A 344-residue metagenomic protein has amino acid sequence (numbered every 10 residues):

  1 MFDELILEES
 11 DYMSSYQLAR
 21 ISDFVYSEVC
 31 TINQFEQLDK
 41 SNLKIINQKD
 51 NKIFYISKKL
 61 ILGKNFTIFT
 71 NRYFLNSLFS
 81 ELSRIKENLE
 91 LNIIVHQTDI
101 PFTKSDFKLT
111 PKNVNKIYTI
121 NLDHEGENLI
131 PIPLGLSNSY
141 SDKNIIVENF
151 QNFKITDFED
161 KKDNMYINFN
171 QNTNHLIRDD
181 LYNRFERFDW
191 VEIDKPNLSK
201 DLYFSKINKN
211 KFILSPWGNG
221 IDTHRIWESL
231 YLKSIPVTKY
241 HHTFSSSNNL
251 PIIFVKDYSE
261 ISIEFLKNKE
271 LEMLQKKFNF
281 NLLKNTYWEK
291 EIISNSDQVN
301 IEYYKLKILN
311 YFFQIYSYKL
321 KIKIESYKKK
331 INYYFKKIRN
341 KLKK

Functional and structural regions predicted by a protein language model:
F2-W227, I235, Y240-L250, E272 (+6 more regions): Nucleotide-sugar donor-binding catalytic core of glycosyltransferases
L230: Short alpha-helix at the nucleotide-sugar/activated-sugar donor binding site of glycosyltransferases and closely
P251-K267: Change "using UDP/GDP/dTDP sugars" to "using nucleotide sugars
N340-K344: Short linear elements at protein peripheries
